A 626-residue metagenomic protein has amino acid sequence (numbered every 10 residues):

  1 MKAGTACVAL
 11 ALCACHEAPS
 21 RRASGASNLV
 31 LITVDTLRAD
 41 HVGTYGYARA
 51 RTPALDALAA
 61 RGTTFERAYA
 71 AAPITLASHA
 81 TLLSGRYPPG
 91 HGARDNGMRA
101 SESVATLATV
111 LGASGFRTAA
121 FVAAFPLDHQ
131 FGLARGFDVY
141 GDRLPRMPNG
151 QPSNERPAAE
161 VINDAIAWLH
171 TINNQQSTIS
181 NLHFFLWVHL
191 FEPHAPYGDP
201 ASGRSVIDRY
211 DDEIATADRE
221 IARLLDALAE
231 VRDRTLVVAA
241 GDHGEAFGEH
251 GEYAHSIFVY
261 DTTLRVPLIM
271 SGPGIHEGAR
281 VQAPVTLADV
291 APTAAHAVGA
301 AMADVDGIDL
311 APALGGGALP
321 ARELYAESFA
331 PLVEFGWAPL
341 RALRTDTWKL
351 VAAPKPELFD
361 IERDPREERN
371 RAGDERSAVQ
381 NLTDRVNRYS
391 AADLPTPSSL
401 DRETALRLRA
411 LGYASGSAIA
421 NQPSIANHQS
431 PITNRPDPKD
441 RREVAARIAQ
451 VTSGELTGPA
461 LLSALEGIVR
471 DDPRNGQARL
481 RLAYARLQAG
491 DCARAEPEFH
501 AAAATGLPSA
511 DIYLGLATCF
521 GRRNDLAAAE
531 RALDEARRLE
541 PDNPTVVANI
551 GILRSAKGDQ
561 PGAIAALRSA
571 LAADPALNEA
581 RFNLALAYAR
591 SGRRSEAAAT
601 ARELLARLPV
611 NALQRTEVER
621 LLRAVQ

Functional and structural regions predicted by a protein language model:
K2-C13: Bacterial N-terminal signal peptides
L12-C492, P497-H500, A504-T518, R522 (+5 more regions): Catalytic domains that recognize anionic headgroups
G467-I468, A501-A502, E535-A536, S569-A570 (+1 more regions): Canonical positions in the second alpha-helix
D471, T505-G506, L539, A573 (+1 more regions): Structural marker of alpha-solenoid helical repeat scaffolds
G476, L507-D511, P544-T545, N578-E579 (+1 more regions): Boundary/linker segments of alpha-helical solenoid repeat arrays
P561, A565-R602: Ankyrin-repeat and related helical/solenoid repeat scaffolds used for protein-protein interactions
R594-Q626: Terminal, low-structured helical/coil segments at or just beyond the last alpha-helical repeat
